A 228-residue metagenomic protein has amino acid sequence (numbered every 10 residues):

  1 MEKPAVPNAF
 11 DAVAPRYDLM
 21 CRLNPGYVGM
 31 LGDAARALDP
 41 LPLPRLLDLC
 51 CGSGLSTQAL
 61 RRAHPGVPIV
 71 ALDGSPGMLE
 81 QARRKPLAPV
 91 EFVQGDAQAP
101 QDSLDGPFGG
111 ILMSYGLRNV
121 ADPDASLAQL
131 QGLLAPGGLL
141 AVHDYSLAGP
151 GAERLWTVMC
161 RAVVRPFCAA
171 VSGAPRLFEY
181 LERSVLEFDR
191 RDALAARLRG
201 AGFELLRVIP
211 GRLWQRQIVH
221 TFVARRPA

Functional and structural regions predicted by a protein language model:
M1-P40, L55-A59, E179-E182: Conserved class I S-adenosyl-L-methionine
C21-N24, S146-R197: C-terminal alpha-helical "lid/dimerization" subdomain adjacent to the S-adenosyl-L-methionine
R45-P100: Class I SAM-dependent methyltransferase SAM/SAH-binding core
Q98-I111: A short acidic, Gly/Pro-enriched loop at the edge of an enzyme's catalytic core that lines a small-molecule cofactor
G109-P123: A short SAM/SAH-binding and catalytic strip from SAM-dependent methyltransferases
D124-P136: A short glycine-rich, Lys/Arg-flanked "PGG" loop and its adjoining helix->strand segment in the class I
G138-Y145: Conserved beta-strand signature within the Rossmann-like core of class I S-adenosyl-L-methionine
A201-E204, P210-A228: Core SAM-dependent methyltransferase catalytic element
